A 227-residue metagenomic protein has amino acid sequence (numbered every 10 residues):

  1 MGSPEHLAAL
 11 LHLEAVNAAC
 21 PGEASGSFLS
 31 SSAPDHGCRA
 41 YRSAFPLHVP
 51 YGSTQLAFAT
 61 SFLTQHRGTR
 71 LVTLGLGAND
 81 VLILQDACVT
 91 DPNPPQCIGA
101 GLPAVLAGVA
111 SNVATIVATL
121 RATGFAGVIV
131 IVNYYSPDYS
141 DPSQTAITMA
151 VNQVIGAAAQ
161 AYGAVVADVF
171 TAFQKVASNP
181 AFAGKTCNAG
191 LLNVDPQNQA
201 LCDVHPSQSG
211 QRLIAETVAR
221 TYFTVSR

Functional and structural regions predicted by a protein language model:
M1-A104, S111: Conserved SGNH/GDSL esterase-like catalytic core that processes O-acyl groups on lipids and polysaccharides
S3, L7, Y51-Q55, A59 (+8 more regions): Stable alpha-helical elements in mature extracytoplasmic
H6-L13, N112-V130, V151-A167: A structural motif corresponding to the C-terminal end of an alpha-helix and its immediate exit/capping segment
E14-A19, R70-G75, D80-L82, G127-N133 (+3 more regions): Structural recognition of the beta-strand scaffold that forms the well-ordered cores of secreted hydrolase catalytic
H48, I98-V109, Q144-T148, D203 (+1 more regions): Residue-level preference for long, well-ordered alpha-helices that form the structural scaffold of enzyme catalytic
L63-T64, R121, Q160, F223: Residue-level signal for alpha-helix termini/capping positions
A78-N79, V89, V113-A150, T171: Active-site segments of SGNH/GDSL-like serine hydrolases that catalyze O-acetyl group transfer/hydrolysis on lipids
Y134-R227: Catalytic His-Asp segment of secreted/periplasmic serine-dependent ester chemistry enzymes
